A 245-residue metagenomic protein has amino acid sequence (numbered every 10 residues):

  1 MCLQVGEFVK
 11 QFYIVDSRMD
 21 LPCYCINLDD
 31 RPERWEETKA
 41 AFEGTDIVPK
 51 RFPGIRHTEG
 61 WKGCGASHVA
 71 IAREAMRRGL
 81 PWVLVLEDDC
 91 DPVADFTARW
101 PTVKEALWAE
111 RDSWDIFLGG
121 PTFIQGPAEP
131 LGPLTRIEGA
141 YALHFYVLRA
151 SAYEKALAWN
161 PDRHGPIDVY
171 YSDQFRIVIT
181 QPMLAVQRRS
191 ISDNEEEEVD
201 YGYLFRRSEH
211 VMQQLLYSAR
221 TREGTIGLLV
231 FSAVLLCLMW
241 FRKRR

Functional and structural regions predicted by a protein language model:
C2-L86, C90-R245: An acidic/histidine-cluster motif and surrounding catalytic segment that typifies divalent-metal-assisted enzyme active
